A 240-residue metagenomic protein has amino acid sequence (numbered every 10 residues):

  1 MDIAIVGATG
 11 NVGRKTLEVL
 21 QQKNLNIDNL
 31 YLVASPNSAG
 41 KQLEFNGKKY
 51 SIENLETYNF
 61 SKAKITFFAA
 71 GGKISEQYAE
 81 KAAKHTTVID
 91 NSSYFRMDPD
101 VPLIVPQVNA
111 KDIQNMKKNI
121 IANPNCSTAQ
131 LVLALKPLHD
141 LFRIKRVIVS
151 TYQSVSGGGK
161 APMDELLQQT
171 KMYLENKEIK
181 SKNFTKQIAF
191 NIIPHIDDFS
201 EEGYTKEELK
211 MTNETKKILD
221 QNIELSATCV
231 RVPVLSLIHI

Functional and structural regions predicted by a protein language model:
M1-I188, E224: N-terminal Rossmann-like NAD(P) cofactor-binding subdomain of oxidoreductases, focused on the glycine-rich
A4, L235-S236: Cofactor-binding beta-sheet edge motifs in enzyme active sites
A189-L235: Oxyanion-binding "anion nests"
H239-I240: Conserved small/polar residues in nucleotide/adenosyl-binding loops
